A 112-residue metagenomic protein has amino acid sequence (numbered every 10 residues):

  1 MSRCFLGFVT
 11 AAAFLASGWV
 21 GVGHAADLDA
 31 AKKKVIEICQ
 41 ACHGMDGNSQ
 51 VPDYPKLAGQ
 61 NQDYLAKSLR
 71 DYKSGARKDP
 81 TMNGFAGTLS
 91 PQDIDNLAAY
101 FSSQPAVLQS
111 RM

Functional and structural regions predicted by a protein language model:
M1-F5: Positively charged n-region of N-terminal signal peptides that target proteins for export
G7-V9, F14-G23: C-terminal segment of classical bacterial N-terminal signal peptides
H24-D46, Q60, Q109-M112: Sequence/structural segment immediately N-terminal to covalent heme-attachment motifs in c-type and related
L28, K32, G47-K78, N83-T88: Gly/Gly-Pro-rich "capping" loops immediately C-terminal to redox-active cysteine motifs in periplasmic/lumenal
D46, A76, Q104-L108: A general structural signal marking secondary-structure boundaries and capping sites
S68, G87-M112: C-terminal capping alpha-helices of c-type cytochrome domains
